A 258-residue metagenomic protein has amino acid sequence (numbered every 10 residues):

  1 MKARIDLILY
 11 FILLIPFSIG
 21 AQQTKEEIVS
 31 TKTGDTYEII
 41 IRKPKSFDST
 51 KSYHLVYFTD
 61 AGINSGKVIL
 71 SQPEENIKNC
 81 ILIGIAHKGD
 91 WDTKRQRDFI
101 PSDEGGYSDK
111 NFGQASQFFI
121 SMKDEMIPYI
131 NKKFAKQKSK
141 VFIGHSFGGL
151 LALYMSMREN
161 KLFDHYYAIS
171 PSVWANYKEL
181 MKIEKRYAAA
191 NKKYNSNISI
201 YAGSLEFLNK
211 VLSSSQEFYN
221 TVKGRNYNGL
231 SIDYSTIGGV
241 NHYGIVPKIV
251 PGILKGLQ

Functional and structural regions predicted by a protein language model:
M1-T24: Bacterial Sec-dependent N-terminal signal peptides
I19-Y53: A domain-start/cap signature at the N-terminus of enzymes
L55-S121, E125, Y129-K133: Serine-hydrolase catalytic machinery in alpha/beta-hydrolase-like enzymes
H87, Y167-A175, L205: Active-site nucleophile loop of the alpha/beta-hydrolase fold
F134-H145, Y166: Alpha/beta-hydrolase fold nucleophile elbow
G144-G148, A152: Gly/Ala-rich beta-loop-alpha elbow adjacent to hydrolase catalytic centers
Y154-D164: Conserved hydrolase catalytic core segment
Y201, F207-Q258: C-terminal catalytic histidine-bearing segment of alpha/beta-hydrolase fold enzymes
